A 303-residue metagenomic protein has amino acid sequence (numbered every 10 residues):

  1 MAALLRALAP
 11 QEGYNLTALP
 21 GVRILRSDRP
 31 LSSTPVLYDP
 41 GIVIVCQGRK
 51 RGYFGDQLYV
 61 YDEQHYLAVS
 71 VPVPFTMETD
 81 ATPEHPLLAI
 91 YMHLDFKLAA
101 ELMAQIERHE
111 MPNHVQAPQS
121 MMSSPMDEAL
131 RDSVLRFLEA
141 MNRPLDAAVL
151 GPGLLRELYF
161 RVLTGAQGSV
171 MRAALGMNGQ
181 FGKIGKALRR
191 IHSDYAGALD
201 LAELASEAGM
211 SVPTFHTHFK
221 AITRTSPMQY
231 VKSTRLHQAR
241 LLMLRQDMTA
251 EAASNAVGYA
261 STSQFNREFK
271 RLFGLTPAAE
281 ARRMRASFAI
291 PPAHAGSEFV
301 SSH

Functional and structural regions predicted by a protein language model:
M1-A18, V22-R26, L31-S33, P112-Q119 (+2 more regions): A short, N-terminal "cap"/entry segment at the start of jelly-roll beta-barrel domains of the cupin/DSBH fold
Y14-M111: N-terminal regulatory/effector-sensing and dimerization cores that precede helix-turn-helix DNA-binding domains
R51, A198, D247-M248: Residue at a beta-strand N-cap/secondary-structure junction
D80, Q105-I106, A174, L242 (+1 more regions): Residue-level signal for well-ordered alpha-helical positions
A99-E157, R161-V162, S169-M171, A187-R189: Amphipathic alpha-helical segments enriched in hydrophobic/aromatic residues interleaved with Lys/Arg
E157, R161-Q167, G176, Q180 (+3 more regions): Basic/polar phosphate-binding segments, predominantly the helix-turn-helix DNA-binding elements of transcriptional
L241, R245-T249, A256-H303: …primarily DNA-binding HTH/wHTH and HhH modules…
